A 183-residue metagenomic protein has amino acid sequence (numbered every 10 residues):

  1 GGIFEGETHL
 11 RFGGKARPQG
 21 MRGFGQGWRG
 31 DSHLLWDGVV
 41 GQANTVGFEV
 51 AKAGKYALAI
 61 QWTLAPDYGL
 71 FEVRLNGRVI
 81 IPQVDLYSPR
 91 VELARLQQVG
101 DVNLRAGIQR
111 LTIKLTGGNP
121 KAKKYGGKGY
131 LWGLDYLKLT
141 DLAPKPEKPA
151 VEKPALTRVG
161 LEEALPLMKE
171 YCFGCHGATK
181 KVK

Functional and structural regions predicted by a protein language model:
G1-K153: Extracytoplasmic
K153-K183: Solvent-exposed helix-loop boundary motif
